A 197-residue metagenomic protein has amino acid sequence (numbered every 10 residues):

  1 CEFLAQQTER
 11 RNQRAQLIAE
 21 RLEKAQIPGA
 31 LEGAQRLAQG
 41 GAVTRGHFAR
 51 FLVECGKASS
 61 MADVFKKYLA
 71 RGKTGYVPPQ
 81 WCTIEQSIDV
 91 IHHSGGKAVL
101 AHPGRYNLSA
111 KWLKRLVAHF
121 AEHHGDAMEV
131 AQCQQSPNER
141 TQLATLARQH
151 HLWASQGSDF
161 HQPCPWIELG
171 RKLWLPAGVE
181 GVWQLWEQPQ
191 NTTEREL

Functional and structural regions predicted by a protein language model:
C1-A118, E180: Extended substrate/RNA-proximal surfaces in nucleic-acid metabolism proteins
L4-Q7, S59, C82, Q86-L100 (+1 more regions): Charged catalytic cores and adjacent phosphate/nucleic-acid-binding surfaces used for phosphate/nucleic-acid chemistry
